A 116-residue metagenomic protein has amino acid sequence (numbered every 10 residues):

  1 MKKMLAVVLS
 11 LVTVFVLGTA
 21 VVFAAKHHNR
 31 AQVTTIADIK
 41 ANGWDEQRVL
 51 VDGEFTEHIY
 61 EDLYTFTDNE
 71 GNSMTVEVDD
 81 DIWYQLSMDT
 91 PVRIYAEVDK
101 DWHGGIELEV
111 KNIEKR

Functional and structural regions predicted by a protein language model:
M4-A6, G18-R116: OB-fold and OB-like single-stranded nucleic-acid-recognition modules and their adjacent interaction interfaces
V8-V16: Bacterial N-terminal signal peptides
